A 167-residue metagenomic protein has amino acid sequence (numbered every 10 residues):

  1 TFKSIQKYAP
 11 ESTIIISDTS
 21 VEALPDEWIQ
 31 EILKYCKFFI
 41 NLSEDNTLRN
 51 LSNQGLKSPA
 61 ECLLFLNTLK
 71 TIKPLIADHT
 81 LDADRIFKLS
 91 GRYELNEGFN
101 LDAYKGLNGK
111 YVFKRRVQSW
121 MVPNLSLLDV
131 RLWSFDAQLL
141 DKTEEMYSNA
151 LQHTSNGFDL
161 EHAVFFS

Functional and structural regions predicted by a protein language model:
T1-S167: ER/Golgi luminal nucleotide-sugar-dependent glycosyltransferases, focusing on the catalytic module
